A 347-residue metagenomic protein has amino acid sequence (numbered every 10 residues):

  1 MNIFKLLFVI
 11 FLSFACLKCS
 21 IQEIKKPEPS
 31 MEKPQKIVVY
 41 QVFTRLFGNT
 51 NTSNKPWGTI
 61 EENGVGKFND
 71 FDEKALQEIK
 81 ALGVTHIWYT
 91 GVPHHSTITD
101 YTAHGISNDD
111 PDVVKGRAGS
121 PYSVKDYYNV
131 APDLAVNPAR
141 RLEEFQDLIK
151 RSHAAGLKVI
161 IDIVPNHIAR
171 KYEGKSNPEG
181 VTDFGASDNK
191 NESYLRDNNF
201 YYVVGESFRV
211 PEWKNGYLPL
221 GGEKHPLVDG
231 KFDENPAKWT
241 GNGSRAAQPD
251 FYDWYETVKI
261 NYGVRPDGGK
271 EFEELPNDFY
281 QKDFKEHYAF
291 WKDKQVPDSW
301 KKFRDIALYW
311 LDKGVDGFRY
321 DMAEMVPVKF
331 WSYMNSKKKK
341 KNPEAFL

Functional and structural regions predicted by a protein language model:
M1-L6: Positively charged n-region of N-terminal signal peptides that target proteins for export
L7-A15: Bacterial N-terminal signal peptides
I24, I149, H167, G180 (+3 more regions): Active-site-proximal helices and loops of the catalytic beta/alpha 8
I24-K158, N166-I168, E173-N177, V181-K190 (+11 more regions): N-terminal structural segment of carbohydrate-active enzymes
G156-V159, A345-L347: Hydrophobic beta-strand scaffold residues
I160-I161, R319: Generic enzyme active-site microenvironment
V258-F279, D283-K301, L308: Glycine-rich phosphate-binding "P-loop"
